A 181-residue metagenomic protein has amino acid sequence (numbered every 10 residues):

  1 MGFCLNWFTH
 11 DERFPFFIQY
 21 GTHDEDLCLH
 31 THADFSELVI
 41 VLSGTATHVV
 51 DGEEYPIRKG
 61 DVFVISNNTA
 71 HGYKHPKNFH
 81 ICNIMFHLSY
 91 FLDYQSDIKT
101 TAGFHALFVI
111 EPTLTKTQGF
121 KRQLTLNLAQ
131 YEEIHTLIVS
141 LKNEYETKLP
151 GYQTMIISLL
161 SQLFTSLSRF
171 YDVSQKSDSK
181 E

Functional and structural regions predicted by a protein language model:
M1-V62, T69, H75-N78, T100-V109 (+1 more regions): Generic protein-terminus/edge-of-domain signal
H32, L128-Y131: Short, solvent-exposed loop/helix junctions and linker helices that flank or host conserved functional motifs
E37-I40, E133-L137, L159, L163-S166: Amphipathic, well-ordered alpha-helical segments in soluble domains
G44, E133-T147: Solvent-exposed, amphipathic alpha-helical segments
N68-K99: Ligand-binding loop in jelly-roll beta-barrel domains
R122-L128, Y145-L159, T165-E181: Short, Lys/Arg-enriched, Trp-marked, Pro/Gly-tolerant hinge/linker segments that flank
